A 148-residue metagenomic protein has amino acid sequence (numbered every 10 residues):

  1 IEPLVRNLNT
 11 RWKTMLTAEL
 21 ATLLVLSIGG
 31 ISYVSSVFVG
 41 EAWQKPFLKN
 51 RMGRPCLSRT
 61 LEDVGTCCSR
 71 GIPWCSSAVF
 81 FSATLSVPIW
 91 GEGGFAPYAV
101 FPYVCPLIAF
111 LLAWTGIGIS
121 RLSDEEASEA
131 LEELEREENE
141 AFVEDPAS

Functional and structural regions predicted by a protein language model:
I1-R11, E137-E140: Cytoplasmic juxtamembrane regions at transmembrane-helix boundaries
I1-V5, E41, F47, R121-L131: Flexible loop linkers connecting adjacent transmembrane helices in multi-pass alpha-helical membrane transporters
V5-A42, L61-E62: Hydrophobic alpha-helical transmembrane segments of multi-pass integral membrane proteins, predominantly secondary
L8-T14, V39-P55, T115-I119: Hydrophobic alpha-helical transmembrane segments
W12-L16, F47-V64, W90-P97: Membrane-interface alpha-helices at helix entry/exit sites of multi-pass transporters
E19-L23, A42, R59-R70, Y98-P106: Transmembrane helix-bundle signature of multi-pass membrane transporters/permeases
Y33-F47, C75-V87: Re-entrant/interfacial helical elements at transmembrane boundaries that shape and gate the permeation pathway
R70, A78-S148: Juxtamembrane and boundary regions of transmembrane helices in multi-pass small-molecule transporters and channels
